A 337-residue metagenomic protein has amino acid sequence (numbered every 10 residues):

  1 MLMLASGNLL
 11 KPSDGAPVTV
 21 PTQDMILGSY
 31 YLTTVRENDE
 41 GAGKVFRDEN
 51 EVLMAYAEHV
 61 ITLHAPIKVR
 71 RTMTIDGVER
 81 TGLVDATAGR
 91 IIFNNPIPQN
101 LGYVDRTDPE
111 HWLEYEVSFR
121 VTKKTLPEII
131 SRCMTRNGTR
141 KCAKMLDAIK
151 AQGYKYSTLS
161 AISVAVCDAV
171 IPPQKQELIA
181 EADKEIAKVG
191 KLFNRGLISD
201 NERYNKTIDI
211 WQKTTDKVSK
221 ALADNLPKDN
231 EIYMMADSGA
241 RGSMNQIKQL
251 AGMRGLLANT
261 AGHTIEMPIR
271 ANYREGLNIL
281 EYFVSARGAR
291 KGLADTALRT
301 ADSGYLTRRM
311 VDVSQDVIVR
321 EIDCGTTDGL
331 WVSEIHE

Functional and structural regions predicted by a protein language model:
M1-D200, Q246-Q249, M253-V332: Feature marking long nucleic-acid-engaging regions of large polymerase/nuclease enzymes
N201-R254: Gly/Pro-rich turn-and-neighbor structural signature
